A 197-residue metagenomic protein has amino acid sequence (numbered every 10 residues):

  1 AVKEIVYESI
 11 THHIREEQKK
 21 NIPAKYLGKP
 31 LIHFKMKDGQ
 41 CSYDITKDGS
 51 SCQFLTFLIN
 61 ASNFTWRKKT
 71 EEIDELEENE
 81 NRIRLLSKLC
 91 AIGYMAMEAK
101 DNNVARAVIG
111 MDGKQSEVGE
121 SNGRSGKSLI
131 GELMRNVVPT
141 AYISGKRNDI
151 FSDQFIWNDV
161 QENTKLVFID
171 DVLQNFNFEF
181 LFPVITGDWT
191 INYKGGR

Functional and structural regions predicted by a protein language model:
A1-N163: P-loop NTPase catalytic core of nucleic-acid-dependent motor ATPases
G126-K127, N175-E179: Switch/connector loops and helix/strand junctions flanking conserved nucleotide-binding motifs in nucleotide-processing
P139, N177-R197: Conserved catalytic/switch belt of AAA+ P-loop NTPases
W157, Q174-N175: A generic signature of intrinsically disordered, low-complexity regions enriched in glycine/proline and charged/polar
D170-V172: Walker B catalytic acidic pair
